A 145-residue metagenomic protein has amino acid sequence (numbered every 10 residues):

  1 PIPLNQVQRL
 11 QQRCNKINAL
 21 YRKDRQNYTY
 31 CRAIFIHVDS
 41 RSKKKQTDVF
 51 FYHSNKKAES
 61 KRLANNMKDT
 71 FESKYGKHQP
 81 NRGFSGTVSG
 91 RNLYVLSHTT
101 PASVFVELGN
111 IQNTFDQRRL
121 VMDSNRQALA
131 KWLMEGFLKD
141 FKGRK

Functional and structural regions predicted by a protein language model:
P1-A58: Catalytic-core regions of hydrolytic enzymes
P1-K16, L63-R82: Charged, low-complexity, helix/coiled-coil-prone segments
P3-Q6, V38-K43, K56-E59, K77 (+2 more regions): Solvent-exposed loop/turn segments at secondary-structure junctions within structured extracellular/periplasmic domains
L4-Q11, K57-R62, L120-K131: Soluble non-cytosolic domains of exported or imported proteins
I17-R25, H37-S40, N55, M67-H78 (+2 more regions): Sec/Tat-exported extracytoplasmic proteins
K45-F71, P101, R126-L129: Cysteine protease catalytic core and zymogen-processing segment of caspase-like enzymes
Q79-K145: Active-site-adjacent mobile loop/cap segments within catalytic or ligand-binding domains
